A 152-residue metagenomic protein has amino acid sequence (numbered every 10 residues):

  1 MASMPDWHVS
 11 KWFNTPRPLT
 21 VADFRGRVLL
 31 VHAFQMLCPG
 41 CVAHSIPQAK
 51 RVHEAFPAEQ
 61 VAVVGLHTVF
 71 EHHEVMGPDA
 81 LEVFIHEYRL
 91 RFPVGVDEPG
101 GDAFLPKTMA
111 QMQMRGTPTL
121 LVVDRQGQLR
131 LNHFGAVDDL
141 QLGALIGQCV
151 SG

Functional and structural regions predicted by a protein language model:
M1-V21, F92: N-terminal "domain-start" segment that seeds a small globular fold
P5, P39-G40, P47, P93 (+2 more regions): Proline-centered helix-kink/hinge sites
L19-S45, A49, V63: Short active-site neighborhood of thiol/selenol oxidoreductases, capturing the structured segment around
R25-R27, A58, L90: Active-site acidic short loop of glycosyltransferases
H32, A62-G65, P93-V96: Structural recognition of the beta-strand scaffold that forms the well-ordered cores of secreted hydrolase catalytic
A43-Y88, P99-L105: Structural microenvironment flanking redox-active thiols in thiol-disulfide oxidoreductases
H44, G147-G152: Short, solvent-exposed cationic patches
Y88-L90, D97-G147: Thiol/disulfide oxidoreductase modules built on the thioredoxin-like
